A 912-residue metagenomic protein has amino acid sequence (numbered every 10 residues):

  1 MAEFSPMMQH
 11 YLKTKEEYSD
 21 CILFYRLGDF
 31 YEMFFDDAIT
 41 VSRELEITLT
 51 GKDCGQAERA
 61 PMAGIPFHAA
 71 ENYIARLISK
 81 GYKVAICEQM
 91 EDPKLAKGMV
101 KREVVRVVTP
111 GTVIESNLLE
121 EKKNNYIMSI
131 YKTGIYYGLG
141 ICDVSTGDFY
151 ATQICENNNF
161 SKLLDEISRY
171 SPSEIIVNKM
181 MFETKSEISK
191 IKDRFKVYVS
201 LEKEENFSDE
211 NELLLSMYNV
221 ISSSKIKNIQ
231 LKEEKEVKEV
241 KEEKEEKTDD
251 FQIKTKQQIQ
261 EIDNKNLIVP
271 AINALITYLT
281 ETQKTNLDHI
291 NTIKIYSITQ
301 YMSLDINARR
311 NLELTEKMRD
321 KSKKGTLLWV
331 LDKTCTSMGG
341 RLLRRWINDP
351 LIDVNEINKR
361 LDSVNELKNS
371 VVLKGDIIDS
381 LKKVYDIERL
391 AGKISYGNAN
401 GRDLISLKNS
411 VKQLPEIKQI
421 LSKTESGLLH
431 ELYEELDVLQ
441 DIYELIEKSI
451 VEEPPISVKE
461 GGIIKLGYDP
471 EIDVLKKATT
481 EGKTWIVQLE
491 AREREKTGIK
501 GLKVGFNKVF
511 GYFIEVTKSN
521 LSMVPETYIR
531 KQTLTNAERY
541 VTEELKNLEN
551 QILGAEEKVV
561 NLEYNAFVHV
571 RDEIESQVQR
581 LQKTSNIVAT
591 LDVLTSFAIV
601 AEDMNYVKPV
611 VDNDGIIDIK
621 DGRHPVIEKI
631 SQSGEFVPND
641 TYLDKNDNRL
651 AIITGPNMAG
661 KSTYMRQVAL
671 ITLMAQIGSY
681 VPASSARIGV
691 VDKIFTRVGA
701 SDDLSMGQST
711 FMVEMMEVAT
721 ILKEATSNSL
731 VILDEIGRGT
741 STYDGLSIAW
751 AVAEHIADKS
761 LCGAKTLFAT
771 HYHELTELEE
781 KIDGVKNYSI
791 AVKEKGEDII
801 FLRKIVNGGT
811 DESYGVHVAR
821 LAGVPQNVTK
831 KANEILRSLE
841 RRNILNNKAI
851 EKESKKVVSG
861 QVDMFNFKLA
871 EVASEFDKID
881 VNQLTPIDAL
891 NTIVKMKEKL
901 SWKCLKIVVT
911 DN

Functional and structural regions predicted by a protein language model:
M1-E366, G375, D379-S395, A399-A491 (+2 more regions): Charged catalytic and DNA/RNA-contacting regions of genome-maintenance and nucleic-acid-processing enzymes
F4-M8, F24, F35, G64-I74 (+35 more regions): Amphipathic alpha-helical transducer elements in NTP-driven molecular machines
F35-A38, K265, C335-T336, G340-W346 (+5 more regions): ATPase nucleotide-binding head domains, primarily ABC-like/P-loop NTPase cores
C87, T112-L119, N286, S422-L428 (+6 more regions): Active-site phosphate-binding and catalytic loops of NTP-dependent enzymes
I167, P172-N178, L545-Q577, Y680-A683 (+2 more regions): Conserved catalytic alpha/beta cores of large enzymes that bind or transform nucleotide phosphates and polynucleotides
F207-E212, S303, M318, N409-T484 (+5 more regions): Amphipathic heptad-repeat alpha-helical coiled-coil/stalk segments that mediate oligomerization, filament/stalk
Y396, N400, S410-Q413, L466-G467 (+2 more regions): Charged, surface-exposed helical/loop "interaction arms" that form contiguous linear patches used for dimerization
N400-D403, V881-V909: Short, amphipathic C-terminal "tail helix"
